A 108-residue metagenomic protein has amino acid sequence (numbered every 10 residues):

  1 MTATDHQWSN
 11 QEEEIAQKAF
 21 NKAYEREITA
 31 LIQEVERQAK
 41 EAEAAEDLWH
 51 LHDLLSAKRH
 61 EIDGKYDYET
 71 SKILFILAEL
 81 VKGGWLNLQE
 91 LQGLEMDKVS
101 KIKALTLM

Functional and structural regions predicted by a protein language model:
M1-M108: Acidic, Ser/Pro/Thr-rich low-complexity regulatory regions and the short amphipathic helical interaction modules they
